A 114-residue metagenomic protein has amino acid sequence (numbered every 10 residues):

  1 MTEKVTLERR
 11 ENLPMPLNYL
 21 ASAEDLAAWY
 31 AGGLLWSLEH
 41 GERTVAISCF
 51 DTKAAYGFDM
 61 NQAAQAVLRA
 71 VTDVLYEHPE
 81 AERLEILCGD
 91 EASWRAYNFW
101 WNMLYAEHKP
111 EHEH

Functional and structural regions predicted by a protein language model:
M1-N18: Short, conserved "active-site rim" segments that organize catalytic pockets and cofactor/ligand binding
Y19-H114: Phosphate/ribose-phosphate-bearing ligand recognition and processing surfaces, centered on ADP-ribose/NAD(+/P+) systems
